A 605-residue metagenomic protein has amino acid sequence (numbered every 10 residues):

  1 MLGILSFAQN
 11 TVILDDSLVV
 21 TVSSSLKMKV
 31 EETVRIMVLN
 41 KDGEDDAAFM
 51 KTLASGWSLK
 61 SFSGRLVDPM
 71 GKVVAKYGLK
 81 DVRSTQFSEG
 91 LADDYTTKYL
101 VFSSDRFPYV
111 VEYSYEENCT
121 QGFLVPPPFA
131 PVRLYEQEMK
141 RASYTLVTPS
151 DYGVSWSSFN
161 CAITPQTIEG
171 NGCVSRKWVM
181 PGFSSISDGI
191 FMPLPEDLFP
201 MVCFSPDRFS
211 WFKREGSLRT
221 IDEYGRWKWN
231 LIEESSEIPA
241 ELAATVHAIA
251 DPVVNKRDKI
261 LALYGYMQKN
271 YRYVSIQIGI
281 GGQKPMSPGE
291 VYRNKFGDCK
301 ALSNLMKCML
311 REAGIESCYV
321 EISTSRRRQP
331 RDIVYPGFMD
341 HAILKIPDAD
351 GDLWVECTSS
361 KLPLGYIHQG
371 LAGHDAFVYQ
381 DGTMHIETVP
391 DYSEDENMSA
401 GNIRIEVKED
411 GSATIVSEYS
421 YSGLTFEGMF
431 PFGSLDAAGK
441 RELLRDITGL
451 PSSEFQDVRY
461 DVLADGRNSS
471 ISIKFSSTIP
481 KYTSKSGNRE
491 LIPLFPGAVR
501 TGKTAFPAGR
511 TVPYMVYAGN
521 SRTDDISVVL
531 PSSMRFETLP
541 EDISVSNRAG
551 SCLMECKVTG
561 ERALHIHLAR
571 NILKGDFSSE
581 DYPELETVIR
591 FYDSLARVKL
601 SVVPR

Functional and structural regions predicted by a protein language model:
M1-Q9: Bacterial Sec-dependent N-terminal signal peptides
Q9-L53, S58, D391-Y419, Q456: Early extracytoplasmic/domain-onset interaction patches
V34, V111, Y144, L263 (+4 more regions): Cysteine-centered nucleophilic/redox motifs
K51-D81, E138-S155, P431-V458, D525-N547: Solvent-exposed beta-hairpin/edge-strand motifs
F62-V132, C161-F199, N402-R404, F455-R489: A surface-exposed beta-strand-loop module
N118-A130, L134-E138, S143-I276, I280 (+6 more regions): Secretory-pathway-linked proteins and extracytosolic
A301-P390: Hydrophobic/aromatic-rich core segments of domains that either
Q380-S484: Long hydrophobic segments that form regular secondary structure
